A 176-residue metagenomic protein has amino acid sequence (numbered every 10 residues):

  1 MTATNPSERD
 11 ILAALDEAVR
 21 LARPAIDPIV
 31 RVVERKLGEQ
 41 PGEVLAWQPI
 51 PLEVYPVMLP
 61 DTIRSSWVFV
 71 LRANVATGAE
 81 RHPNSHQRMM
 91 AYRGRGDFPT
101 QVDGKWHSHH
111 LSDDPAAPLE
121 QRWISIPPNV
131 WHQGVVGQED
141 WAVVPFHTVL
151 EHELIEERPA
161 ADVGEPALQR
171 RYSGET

Functional and structural regions predicted by a protein language model:
M1-I63, P115-A116: A short, N-terminal "cap"/entry segment at the start of jelly-roll beta-barrel domains of the cupin/DSBH fold
T2-A3, V102-L119, W131-T176: Double-stranded beta-helix
Y55-P60, T77-P83, M89-M90, V135-V136: Short histidine-centered beta-strand/loop micro-motifs that create catalytic or ligand/metal-coordination sites
W67-Q87, I126-P128: Conserved short histidine dyad/triad with adjacent acidic residue
A73, P83-K105: Glycine- and acidic-residue-biased ligand/ion/polar-headgroup-sensing regions
